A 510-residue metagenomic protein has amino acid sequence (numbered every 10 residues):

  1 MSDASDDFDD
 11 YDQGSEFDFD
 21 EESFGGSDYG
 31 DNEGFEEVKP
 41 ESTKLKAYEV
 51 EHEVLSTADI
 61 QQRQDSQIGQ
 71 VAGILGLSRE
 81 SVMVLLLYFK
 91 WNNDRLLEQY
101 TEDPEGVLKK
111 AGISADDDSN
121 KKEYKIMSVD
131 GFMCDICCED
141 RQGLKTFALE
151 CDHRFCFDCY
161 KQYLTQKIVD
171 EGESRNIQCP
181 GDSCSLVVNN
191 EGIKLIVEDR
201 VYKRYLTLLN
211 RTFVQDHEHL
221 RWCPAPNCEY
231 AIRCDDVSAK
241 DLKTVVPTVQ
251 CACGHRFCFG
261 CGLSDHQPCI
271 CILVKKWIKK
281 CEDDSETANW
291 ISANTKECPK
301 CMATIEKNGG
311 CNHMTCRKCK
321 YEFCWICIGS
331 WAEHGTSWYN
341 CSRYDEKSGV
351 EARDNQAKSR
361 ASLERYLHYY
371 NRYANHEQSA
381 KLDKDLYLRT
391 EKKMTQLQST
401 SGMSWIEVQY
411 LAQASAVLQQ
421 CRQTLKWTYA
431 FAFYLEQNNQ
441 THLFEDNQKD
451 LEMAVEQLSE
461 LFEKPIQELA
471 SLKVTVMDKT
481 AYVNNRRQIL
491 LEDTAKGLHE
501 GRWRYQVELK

Functional and structural regions predicted by a protein language model:
M1-D59: PEST-like intrinsically disordered low-complexity regions enriched in serine, proline, threonine and acidic/polar
G30, S42-K46, H52-V84, Y88 (+2 more regions): Cys/His-rich compact domains and repeats that use clustered cysteines and histidines to build disulfide
